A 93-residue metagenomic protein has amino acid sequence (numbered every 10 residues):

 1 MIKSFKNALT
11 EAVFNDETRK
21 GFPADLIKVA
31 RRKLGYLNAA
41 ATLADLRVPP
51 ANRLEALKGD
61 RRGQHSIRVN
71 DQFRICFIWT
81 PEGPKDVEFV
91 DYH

Functional and structural regions predicted by a protein language model:
M1, T18, T42, P50-R53 (+1 more regions): Glycine-rich, flexible loop/turn motifs
M1-K33: Arg/Lys-rich, positively charged N-terminal/basic patches that mediate binding to nucleic acids
A24-L26, L46, I67: Helix-centric, low-specificity signal for extended rod-like, repetitive segments
L37: Conserved phosphate-interacting/catalytic interface
A41-H65: A short, surface-exposed loop/turn module that caps and links secondary-structure elements
E55-K58, H65-H93: Enriched for short, Lys/Arg-rich terminal
